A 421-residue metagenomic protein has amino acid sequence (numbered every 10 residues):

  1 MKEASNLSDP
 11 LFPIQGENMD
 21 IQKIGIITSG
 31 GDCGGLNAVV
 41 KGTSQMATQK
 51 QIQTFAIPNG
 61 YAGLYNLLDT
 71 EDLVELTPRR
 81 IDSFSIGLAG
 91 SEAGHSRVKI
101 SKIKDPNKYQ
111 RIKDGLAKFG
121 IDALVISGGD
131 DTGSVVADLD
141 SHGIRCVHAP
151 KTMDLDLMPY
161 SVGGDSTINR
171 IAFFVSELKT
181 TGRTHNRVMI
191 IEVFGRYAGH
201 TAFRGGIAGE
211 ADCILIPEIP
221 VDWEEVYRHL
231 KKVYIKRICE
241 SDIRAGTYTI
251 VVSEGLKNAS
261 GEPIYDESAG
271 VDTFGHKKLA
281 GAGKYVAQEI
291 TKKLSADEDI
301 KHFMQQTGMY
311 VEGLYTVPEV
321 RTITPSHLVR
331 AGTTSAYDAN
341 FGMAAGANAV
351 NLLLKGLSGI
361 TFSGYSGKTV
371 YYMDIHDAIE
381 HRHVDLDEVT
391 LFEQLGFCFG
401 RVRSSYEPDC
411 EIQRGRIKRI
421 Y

Functional and structural regions predicted by a protein language model:
D20-L68: N-terminal phosphate-binding or glycine-rich loops at protein starts, especially the Walker A/P-loop of NTPases
K23-G31, S91-S96, D122-I126, V188-E192 (+1 more regions): Short glycine-rich or small-residue beta-strand-to-loop segments that form or flank ligand, phosphate, metal/Fe-S
S29-D32, I57-G63, R97-V98, G129-T132 (+7 more regions): Short, ordered loop/turn segments at secondary-structure junctions
C33-T43, L64-Y65, Y109-Q110, L124-A137 (+3 more regions): Short glycine/serine/threonine-rich phosphate/pyrophosphate-binding segments that cradle anionic phosphate groups
T54, A123-G128, S134-D138, R145-C146 (+2 more regions): Accessory alpha-helical/coil subdomains and C-terminal extensions that flank or cap enzyme catalytic cores
L67-L124, D131, V162-S176: Glycine-rich oxoanion-binding loops at beta->alpha junctions
D266-Y421: C-terminal non-catalytic interaction/assembly regions of soluble proteins
